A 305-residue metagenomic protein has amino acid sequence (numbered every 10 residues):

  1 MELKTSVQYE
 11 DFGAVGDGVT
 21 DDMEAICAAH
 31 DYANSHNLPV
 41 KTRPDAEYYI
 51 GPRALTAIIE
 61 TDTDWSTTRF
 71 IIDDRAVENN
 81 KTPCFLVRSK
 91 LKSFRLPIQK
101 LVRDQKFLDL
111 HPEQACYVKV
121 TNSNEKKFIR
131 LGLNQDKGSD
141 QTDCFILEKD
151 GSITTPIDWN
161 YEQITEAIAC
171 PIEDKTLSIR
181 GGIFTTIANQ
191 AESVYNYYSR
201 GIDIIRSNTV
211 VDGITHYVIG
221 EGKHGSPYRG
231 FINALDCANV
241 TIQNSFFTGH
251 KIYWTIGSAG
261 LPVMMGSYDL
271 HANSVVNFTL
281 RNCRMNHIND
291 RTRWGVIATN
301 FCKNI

Functional and structural regions predicted by a protein language model:
M1-I305: Extracellular/periplasmic carbohydrate-active domains that bind, remodel, or depolymerize complex polysaccharides
